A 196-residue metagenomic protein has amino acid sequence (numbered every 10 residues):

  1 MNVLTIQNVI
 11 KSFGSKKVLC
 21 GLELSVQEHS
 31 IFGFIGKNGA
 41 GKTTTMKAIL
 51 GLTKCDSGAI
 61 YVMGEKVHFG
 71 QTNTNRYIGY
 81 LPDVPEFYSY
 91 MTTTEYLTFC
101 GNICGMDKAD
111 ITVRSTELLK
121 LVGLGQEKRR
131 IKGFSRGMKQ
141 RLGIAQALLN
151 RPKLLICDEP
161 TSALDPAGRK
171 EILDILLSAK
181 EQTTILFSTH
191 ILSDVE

Functional and structural regions predicted by a protein language model:
K37-G41: Walker A (P-loop) phosphate-binding loop of ABC-type ATPase nucleotide-binding domains
G58-F69, N73-T74: Conserved ABC transporter NBD signature motif
T98, N102, A109-Q126: Conserved ABC ATPase "signature" region
I144: Hydrophobic anchor residue at the start of the ABC signature
L155-D158: Catalytic Walker B motif of ABC-type/P-loop ATPase nucleotide-binding domains
R169-Q182: Helical segment within the ABC ATPase nucleotide-binding domain
